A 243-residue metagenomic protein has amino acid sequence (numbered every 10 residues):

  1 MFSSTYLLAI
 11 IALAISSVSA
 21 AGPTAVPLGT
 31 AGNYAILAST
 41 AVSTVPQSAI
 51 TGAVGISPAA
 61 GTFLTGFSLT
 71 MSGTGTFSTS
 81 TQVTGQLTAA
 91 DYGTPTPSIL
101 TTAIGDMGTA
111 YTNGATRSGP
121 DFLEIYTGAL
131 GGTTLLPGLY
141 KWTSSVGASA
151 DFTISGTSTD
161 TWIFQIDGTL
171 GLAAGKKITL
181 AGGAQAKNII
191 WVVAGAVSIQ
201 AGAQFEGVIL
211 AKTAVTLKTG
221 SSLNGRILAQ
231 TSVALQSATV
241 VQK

Functional and structural regions predicted by a protein language model:
M1-A20: Fungal secretory targeting signals
I15-K243: Solvent-exposed adhesion/ligand-recognition segments of exported proteins
